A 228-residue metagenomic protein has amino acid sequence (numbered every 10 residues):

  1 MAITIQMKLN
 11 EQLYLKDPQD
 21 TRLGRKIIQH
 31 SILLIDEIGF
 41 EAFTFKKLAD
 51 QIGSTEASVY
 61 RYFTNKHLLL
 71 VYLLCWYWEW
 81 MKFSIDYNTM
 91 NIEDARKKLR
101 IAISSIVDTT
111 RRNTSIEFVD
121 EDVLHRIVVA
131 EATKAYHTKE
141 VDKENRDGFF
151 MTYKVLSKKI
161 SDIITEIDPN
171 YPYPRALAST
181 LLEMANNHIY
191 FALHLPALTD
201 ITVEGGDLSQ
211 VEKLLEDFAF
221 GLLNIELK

Functional and structural regions predicted by a protein language model:
M1-N10, K154, K158-P169, S179-K228: C-terminal peripheral helix-coil segments that are non-catalytic and often amphipathic
K8-Q19: Short, Lys/Arg-enriched N-terminal segment that forms or immediately precedes the first helix of a structured domain
Y14, R22-T44: Short, amphipathic alpha-helix enriched in basic
Q29-L33, L68-M90, I101-S105: Alpha-helical structural segments
E41-L68: Helix-turn-helix
Y72, N88-D122, A178-L181: Hydrophobic alpha-helical connector segments
W80, S84, N113, E131 (+2 more regions): A short secondary-structure junction motif
K97, L124-E166: Amphipathic alpha-helical packing segments from all-alpha helical-bundle domains
